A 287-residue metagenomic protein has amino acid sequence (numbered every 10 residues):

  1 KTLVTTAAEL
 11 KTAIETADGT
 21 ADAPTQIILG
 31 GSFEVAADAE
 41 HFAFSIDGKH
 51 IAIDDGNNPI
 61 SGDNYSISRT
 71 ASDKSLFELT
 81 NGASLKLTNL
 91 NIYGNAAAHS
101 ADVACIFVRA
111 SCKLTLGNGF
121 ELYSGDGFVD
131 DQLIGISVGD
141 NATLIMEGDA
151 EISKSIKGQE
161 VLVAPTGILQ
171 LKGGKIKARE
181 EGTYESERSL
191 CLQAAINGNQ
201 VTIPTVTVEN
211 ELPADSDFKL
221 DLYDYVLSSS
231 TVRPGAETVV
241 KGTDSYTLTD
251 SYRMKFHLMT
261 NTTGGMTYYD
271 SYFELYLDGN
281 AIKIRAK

Functional and structural regions predicted by a protein language model:
K1-G19, K172-E181, E187-K287: Extracellular/surface-exposed low-complexity segments
L3-T5, A17-A36, H50-I60, L87: Glycine-rich repeat segments that build the extracellular carbohydrate-interaction surface of secreted and virion
A21-A23, A98-S100, F128-V129, G198-Q200: Short, solvent-exposed loop/turn segments that connect beta-strands within catalytic domains and beta-strand-rich
P24, H50, K74-L76, S84 (+5 more regions): A generic structural signal for beta-strand entry/edge sites
V35-A52, N64-T88, Y93-L114, V129 (+2 more regions): Extracellular beta-strand-rich solenoid/capping regions of secreted or surface-exposed proteins that bind or remodel
K49, G56, D63-Y65, T70 (+18 more regions): Solvent-exposed loop/turn tips at the surfaces of repeat/solenoid architectures
T143, I168-Q170: Ankyrin repeat (ANK) tandem alpha-helical domains that serve as protein-protein interaction scaffolds, prominent
